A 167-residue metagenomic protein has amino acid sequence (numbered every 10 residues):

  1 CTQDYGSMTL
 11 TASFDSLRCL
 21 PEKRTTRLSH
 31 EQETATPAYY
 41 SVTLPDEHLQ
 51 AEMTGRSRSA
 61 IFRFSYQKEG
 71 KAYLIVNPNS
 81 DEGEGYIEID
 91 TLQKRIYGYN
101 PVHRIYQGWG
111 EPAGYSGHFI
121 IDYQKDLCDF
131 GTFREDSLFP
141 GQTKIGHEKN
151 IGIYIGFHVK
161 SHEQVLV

Functional and structural regions predicted by a protein language model:
C1-V167: Accessory carbohydrate-recognition regions in carbohydrate-active enzymes
